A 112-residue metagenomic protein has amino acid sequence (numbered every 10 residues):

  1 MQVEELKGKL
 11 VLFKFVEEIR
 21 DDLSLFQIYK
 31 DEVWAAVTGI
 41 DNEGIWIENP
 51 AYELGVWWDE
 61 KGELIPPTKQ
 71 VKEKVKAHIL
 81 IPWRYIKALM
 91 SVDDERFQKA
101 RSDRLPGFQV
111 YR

Functional and structural regions predicted by a protein language model:
M1-R112: Eukaryotic intrinsically disordered, low-complexity regulatory linkers and tails enriched in Ser/Thr/Pro
